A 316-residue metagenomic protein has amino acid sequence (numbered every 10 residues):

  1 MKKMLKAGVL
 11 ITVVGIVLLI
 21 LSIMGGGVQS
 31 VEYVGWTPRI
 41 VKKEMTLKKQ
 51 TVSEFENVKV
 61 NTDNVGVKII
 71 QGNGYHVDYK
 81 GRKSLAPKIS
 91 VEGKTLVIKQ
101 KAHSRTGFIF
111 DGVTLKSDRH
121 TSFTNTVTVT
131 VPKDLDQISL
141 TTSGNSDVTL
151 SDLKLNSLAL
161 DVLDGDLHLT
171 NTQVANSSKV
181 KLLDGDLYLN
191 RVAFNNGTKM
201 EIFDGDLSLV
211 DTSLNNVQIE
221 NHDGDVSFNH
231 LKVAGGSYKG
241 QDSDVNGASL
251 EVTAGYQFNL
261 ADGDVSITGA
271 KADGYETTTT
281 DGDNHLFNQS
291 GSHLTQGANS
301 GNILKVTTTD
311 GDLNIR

Functional and structural regions predicted by a protein language model:
M1-K3: N-terminal Lys/Arg-rich, disordered targeting/topogenic segments
K6-G25: Hydrophobic membrane-insertion alpha-helices, especially the h-region of bacterial N-terminal signal peptides
Q29-H103, S122-T141, D147-D161, D166-N171 (+2 more regions): Short linear S-[DN]-x-LW-Φ motif typified by the pepsin-like aspartic protease active-site region
V34-G35, S104, I109-H120, F287-Q296: Acidic/polar low-complexity surface segments
Q137-S139, N145-D147, S157-A159, D166 (+5 more regions): Glycine- and aspartate-rich repeat motifs characteristic of hemolysin/RTX-like Ca2+-binding segments in secreted
S178, L187-R316: Short, surface-exposed interaction patches in beta-rich subdomains that mediate adhesion/assembly near membranes
